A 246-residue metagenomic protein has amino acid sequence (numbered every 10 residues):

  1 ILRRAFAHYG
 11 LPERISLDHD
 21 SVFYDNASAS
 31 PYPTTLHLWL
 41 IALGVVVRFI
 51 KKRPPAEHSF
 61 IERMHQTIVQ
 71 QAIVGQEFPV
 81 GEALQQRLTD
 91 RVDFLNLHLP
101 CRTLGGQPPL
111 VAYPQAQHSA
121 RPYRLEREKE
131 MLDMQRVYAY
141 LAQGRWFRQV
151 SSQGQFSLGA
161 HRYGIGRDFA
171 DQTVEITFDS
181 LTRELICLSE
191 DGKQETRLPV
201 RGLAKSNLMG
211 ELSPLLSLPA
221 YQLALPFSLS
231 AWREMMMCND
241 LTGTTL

Functional and structural regions predicted by a protein language model:
I1, F6, F23, M64 (+2 more regions): Aromatic-residue hotspot detector
I1, H8-L11, L38-A42, V46 (+3 more regions): Mobile-element integrase/transposase regions, centering on the N-terminal DNA-binding/Zn-coordinating module
L2, F6-A29, K51-R53, P108: Acidic/histidine-rich, metal-coordinating catalytic segments
S16-Y24, F49-F60, D90-N96, T196-P199 (+1 more regions): Noncatalytic linker/hinge segments flanking ATPase motor cores
A29, L36-R127, S180: Charged alpha-helix within mobile-element recombinases
P31-Y32, D168: Short, glycine/acidic-rich beta->alpha junctions
N96-L246: C-terminal, beta-rich DNA-binding module of retroviral/retroelements integrases
